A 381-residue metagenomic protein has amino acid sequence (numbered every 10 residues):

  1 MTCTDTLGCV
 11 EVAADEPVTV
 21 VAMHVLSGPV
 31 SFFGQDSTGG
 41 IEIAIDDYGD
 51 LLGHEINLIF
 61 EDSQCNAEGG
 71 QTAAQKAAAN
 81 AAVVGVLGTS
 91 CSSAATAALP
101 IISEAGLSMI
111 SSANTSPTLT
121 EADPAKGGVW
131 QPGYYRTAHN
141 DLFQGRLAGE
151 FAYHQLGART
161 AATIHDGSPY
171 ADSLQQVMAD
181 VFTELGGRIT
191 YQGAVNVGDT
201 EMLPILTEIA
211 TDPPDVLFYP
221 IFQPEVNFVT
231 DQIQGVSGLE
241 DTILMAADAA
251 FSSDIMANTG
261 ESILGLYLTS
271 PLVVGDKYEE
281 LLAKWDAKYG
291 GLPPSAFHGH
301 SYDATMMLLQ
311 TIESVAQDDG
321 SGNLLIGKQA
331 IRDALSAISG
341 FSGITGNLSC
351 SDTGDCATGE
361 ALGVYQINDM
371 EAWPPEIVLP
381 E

Functional and structural regions predicted by a protein language model:
M1-E381: Extracytosolic ligand-binding ectodomains
